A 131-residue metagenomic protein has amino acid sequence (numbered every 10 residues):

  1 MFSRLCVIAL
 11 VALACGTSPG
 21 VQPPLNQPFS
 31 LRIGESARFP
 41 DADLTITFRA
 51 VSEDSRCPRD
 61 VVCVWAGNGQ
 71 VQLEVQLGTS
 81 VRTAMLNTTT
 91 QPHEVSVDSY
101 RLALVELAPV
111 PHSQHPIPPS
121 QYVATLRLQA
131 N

Functional and structural regions predicted by a protein language model:
M1-C6: Bacterial N-terminal signal peptides that target proteins for export
A12-A14: C-terminal motif of bacterial Sec signal peptides marking the signal peptidase cleavage site
G16-P19: Bacterial signal peptide processing site
Q22-A42: Post-signal peptide N-terminal segment of mature Sec-exported envelope proteins
I33-E35, A42-L44, G67-V71, D98-Y100 (+1 more regions): Envelope-exposed proteins and targeting segments
T45-I46, A50-N87: Mature extracytoplasmic domains of secretory-pathway proteins
N87-E106: Short Fe-S-cluster ligation motifs
A103-N131: C-terminal partner/receptor-binding element of secreted or periplasmic proteins
